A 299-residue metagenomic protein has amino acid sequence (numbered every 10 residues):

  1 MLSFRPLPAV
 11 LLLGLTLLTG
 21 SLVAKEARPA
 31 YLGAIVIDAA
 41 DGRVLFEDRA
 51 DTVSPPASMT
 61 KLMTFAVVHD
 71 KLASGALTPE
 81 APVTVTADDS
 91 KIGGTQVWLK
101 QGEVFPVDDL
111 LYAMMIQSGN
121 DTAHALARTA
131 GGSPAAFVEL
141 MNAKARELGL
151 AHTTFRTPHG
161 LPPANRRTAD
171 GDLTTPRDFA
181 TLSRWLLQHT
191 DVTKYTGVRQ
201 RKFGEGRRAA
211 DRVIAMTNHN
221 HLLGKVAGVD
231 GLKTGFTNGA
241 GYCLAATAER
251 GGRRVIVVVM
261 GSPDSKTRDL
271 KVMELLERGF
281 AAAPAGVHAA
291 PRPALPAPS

Functional and structural regions predicted by a protein language model:
M1-F4: N-terminal secretory signal peptides that target proteins for export/translocation
P6-A9, A209-D211: Short helix-onset patch at the extreme N-terminus, typifying the N->h transition of secretory signal peptides
P8-G20: Bacterial N-terminal signal peptides
G14-T16, F46, A73-G75, N238 (+1 more regions): Generic marker of residues within folded, mature protein domains
L17, P55, A73, F280-A283 (+1 more regions): Hydrophobic alpha-helical membrane context
L22-R177, L187: Active-site-adjacent loops and short helices of periplasmic peptidoglycan-processing enzymes
A27-Y31, V107, G132-S299: Penicillin-recognizing serine hydrolase domain
